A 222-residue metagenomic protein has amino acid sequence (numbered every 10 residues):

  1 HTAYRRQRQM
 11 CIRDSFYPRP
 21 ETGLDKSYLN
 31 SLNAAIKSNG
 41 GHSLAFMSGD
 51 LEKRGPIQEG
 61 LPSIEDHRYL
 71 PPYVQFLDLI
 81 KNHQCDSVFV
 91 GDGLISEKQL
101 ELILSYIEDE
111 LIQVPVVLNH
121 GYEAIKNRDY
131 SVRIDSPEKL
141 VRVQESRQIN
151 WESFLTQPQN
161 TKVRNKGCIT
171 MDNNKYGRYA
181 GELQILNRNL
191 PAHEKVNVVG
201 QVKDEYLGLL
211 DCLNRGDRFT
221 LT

Functional and structural regions predicted by a protein language model:
H1-I12: Single conserved hydrophobic/aromatic residue that forms the stacking wall/gate of nucleotide- or nucleobase-binding
R6, F16-S31: Active-site glycine- and acidic-residue-rich loops that bind and position anionic ligands or nucleotide-like cofactors
I12-D14, S43-M47, D86-V90: Hydrophobic faces of well-ordered beta-strands that scaffold small-molecule active sites in alpha/beta enzyme cores
G55-Y73: Active-site-adjacent loop and "lid" segments of alpha/beta metabolic enzymes
L70-Q75, Q84-S96: Glycine-rich phosphate-binding active-site loops on the catalytic face of alpha/beta enzymes
L79: Conserved, mostly hydrophobic/aromatic
S96-V114: C-terminal helical cap(s) of enzyme catalytic domains, especially alpha/beta-barrels
V117-T222: C-terminal functional modules
